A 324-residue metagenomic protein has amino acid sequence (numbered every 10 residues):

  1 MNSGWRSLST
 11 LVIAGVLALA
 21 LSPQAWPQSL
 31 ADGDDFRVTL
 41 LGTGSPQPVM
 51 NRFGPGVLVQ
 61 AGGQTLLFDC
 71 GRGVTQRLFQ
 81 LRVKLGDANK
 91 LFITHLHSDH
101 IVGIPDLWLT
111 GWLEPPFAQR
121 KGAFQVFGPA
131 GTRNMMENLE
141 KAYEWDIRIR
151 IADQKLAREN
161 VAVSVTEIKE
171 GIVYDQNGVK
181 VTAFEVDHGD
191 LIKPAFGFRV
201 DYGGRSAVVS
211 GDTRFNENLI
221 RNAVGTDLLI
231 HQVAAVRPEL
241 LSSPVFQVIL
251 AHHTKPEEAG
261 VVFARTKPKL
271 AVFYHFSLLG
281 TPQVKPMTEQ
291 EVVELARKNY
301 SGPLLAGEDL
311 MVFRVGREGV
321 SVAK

Functional and structural regions predicted by a protein language model:
M1-W5: N-terminal secretory signal peptides that target proteins for export/translocation
S9-Q24: Bacterial N-terminal signal peptides
W26-A207, M287, E291-V320: Binuclear metal-dependent hydrolase catalytic cores
F196-G197, G204-V208, R214-M311: Cap/insert and terminal regions of metallo-dependent hydrolase folds
V322-K324: A polyampholytic, Gly/Pro-enriched intrinsically disordered region
